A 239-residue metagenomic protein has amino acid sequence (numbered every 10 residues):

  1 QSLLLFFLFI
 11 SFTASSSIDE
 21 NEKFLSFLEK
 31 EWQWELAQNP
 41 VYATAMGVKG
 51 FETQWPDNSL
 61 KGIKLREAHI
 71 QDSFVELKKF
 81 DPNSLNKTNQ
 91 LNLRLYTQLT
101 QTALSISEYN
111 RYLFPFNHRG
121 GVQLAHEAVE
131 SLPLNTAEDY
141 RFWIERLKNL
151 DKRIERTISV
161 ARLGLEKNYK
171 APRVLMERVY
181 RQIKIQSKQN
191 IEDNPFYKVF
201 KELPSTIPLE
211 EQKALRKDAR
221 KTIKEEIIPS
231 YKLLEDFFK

Functional and structural regions predicted by a protein language model:
Q1-F6: Sec-dependent signal peptide recognition, specifically the positively charged N-region followed immediately by
F7-S16: Hydrophobic h-region of N-terminal signal peptides that target proteins for export in Gram-negative bacteria
S15-K239: N-terminal maturation segment of proteins
